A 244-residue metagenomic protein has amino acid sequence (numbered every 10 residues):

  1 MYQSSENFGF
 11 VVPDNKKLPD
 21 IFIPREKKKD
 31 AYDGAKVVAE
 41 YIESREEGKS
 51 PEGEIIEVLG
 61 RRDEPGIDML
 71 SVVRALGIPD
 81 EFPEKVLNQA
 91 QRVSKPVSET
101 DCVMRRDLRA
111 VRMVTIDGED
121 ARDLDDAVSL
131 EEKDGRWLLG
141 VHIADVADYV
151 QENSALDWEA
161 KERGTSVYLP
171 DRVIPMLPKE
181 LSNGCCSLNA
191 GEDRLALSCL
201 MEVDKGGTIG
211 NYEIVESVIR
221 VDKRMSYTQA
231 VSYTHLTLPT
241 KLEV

Functional and structural regions predicted by a protein language model:
M1-G140, A147-E192: Charge-lined substrate channels and their catalytic hotspots, especially those that engage the 3′ end of RNA
E52, E202-Q229: Extended accessory regions or peripheral subdomains of proteins
L59, I219, L238: Hydrophobic pocket-lining residues within nucleotide cofactor-binding pockets
D68-A75, I214-V218, Q229-Y233: Short intrinsically disordered coil segments
A144-A147, P239: Anionic group-transfer/hydrolysis microenvironments
A196-L197, M201: Phosphate/diphosphate-binding loops
T234-T240: Conserved small/polar residues in nucleotide/adenosyl-binding loops
